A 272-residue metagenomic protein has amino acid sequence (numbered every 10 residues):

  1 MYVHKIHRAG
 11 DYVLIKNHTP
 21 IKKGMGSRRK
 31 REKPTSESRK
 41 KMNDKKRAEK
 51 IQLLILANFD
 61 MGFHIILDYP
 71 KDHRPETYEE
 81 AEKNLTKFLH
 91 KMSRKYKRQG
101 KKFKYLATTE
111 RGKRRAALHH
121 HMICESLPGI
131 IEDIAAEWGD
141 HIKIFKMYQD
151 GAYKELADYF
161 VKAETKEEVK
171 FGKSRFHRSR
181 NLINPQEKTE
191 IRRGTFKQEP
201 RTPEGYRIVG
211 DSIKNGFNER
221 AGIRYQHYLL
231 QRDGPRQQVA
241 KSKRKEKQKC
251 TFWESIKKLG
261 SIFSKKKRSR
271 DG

Functional and structural regions predicted by a protein language model:
M1-A116, S126-G272: Right-hand nucleic-acid polymerase module
